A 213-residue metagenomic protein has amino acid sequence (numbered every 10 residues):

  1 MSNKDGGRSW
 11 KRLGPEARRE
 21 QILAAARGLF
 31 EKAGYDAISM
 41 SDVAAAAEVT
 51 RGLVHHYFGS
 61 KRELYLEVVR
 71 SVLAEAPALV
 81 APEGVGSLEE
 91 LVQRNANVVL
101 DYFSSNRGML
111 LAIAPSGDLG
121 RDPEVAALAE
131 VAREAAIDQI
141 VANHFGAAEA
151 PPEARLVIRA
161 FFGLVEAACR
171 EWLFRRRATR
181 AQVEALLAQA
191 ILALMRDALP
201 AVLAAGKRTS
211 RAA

Functional and structural regions predicted by a protein language model:
M1-A17, L199-A213: N-terminal intrinsically disordered/low-complexity leader segments
Q21, A25, L29-E63, E67: Helix-turn-helix
Q21, A25-A33, E75-E83, L164-R175: Solvent-exposed, amphipathic alpha-helical segments
E63, E67, V80-S105, A148-P151 (+2 more regions): Hydrophobic alpha-helical connector segments
Y65-V72, I113, L128-A129: Alpha-helical DNA-contacting segments of helix-turn-helix folds
P77, D122-A148, R155-A160, Q182-R196: Amphipathic alpha-helical packing segments from all-alpha helical-bundle domains
Y102-A127, D138-V141, A167-F174: Amphipathic alpha-helical segments used for helix-helix packing
L111-P115, A181, L203-A204: Short, hydrophobic secondary-structure boundary micro-motifs
